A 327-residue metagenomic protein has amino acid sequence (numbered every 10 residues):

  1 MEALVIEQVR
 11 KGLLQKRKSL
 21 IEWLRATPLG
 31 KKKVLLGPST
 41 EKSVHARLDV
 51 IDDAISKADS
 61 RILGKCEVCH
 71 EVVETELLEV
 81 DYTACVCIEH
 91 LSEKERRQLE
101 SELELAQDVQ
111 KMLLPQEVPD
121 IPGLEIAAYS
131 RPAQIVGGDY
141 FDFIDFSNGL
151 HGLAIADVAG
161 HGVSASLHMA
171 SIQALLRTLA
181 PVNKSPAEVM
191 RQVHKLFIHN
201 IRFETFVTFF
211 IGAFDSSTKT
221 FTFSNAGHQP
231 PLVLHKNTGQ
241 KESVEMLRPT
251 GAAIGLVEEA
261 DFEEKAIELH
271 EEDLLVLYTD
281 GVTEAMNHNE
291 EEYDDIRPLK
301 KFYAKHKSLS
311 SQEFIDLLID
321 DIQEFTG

Functional and structural regions predicted by a protein language model:
M1-S60: Interaction interfaces in information-processing and related assembly proteins
G37, V80-E93: Cysteine-rich micro-motifs
V50-D59, E71-L78, Q116: Short, intrinsically disordered, charge-biased short linear motifs at domain edges
G64-E67, C85: Cys/His-enriched microdomains
E67-E71, E89: Short, cysteine/histidine-rich loop/knuckle motifs that typically chelate Zn2+
E76-Y82, R96-L99: Short Cys/His-rich "knuckle" micro-motifs
E93-L275, E324: … and, occasionally, acidic/histidine-rich disordered N-termini of signaling adaptors
S164-V182, L269-T326: Active-site-proximal, acidic helix/loop segment immediately C-terminal to a metal-coordinating Asp/Glu
